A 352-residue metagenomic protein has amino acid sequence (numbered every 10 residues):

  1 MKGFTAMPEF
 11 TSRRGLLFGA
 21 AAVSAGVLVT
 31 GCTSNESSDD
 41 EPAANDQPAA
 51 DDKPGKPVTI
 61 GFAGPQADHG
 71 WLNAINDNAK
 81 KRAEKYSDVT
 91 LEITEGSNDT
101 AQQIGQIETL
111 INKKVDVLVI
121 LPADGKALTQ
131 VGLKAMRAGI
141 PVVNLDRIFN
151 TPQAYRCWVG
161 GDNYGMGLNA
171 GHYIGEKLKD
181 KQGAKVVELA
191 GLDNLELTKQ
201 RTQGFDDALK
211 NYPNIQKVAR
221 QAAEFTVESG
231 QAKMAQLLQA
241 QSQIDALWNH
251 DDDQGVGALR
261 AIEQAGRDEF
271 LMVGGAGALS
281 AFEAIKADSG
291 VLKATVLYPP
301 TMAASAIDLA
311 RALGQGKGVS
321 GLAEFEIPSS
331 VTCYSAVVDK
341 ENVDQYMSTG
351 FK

Functional and structural regions predicted by a protein language model:
M1-T11, G19-T30: N-terminal secretory signal peptides
G31-P42: Bacterial lipoprotein signal-peptidase II cleavage site
D46-V58, L189, D193, L197 (+3 more regions): Hinge/cleft segment of the Venus flytrap/periplasmic-binding protein
D52-N78, R82-Y86, L91-G105, V115 (+4 more regions): Extracytoplasmic "Venus flytrap"
I93-E95, N150-G175, E188-L189, R220 (+1 more regions): Short beta-strand elements at the ligand-binding edges of bilobed clamshell
Q103, V159-A184, S229-Q231, G277-F282 (+1 more regions): Hydrophobic alpha-helical segments within soluble ligand-binding/sensing domains
I120-M136, F205, A223-E283: Hydrophobic alpha-helical
K126-G165, K185, L279-K286, G290-V291: Flexible loop/hinge segments that line or gate small-molecule binding clefts
